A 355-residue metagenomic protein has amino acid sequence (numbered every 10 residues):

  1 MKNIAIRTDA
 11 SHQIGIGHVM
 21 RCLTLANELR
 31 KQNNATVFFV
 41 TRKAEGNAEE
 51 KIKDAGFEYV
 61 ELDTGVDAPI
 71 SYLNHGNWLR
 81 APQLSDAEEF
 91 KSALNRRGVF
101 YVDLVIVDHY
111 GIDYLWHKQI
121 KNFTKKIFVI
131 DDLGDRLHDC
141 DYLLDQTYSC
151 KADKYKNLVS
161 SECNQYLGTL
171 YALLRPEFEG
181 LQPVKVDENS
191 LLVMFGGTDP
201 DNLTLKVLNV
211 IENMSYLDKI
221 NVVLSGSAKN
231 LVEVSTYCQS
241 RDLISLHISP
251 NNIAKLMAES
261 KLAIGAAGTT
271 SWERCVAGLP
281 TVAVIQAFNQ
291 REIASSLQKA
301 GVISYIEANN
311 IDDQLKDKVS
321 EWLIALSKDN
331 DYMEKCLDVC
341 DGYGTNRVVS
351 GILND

Functional and structural regions predicted by a protein language model:
K2-G15: Nucleotide-activated donor-dependent transferases that construct or modify glycoconjugates
A35-E88, E307-N309: Conserved nucleotide-sugar phosphate-binding/catalytic loop shared by glycosyltransferases and other
D139-N202: A nucleotide-sugar donor-handling region in carbohydrate enzymes
N189-E259: Donor-nucleotide binding loops and adjacent catalytic segments primarily of GT-B fold Leloir glycosyltransferases
A258-T269: Acidic donor-binding loop of glycosyltransferase active sites
N289-E321: Change "using UDP/GDP/dTDP sugars" to "using nucleotide sugars
K328-G342: A short, well-ordered alpha-helix in the C-terminal region of glycosyltransferases
D341-D355: C-terminal alpha-helical cap of glycosyltransferases
